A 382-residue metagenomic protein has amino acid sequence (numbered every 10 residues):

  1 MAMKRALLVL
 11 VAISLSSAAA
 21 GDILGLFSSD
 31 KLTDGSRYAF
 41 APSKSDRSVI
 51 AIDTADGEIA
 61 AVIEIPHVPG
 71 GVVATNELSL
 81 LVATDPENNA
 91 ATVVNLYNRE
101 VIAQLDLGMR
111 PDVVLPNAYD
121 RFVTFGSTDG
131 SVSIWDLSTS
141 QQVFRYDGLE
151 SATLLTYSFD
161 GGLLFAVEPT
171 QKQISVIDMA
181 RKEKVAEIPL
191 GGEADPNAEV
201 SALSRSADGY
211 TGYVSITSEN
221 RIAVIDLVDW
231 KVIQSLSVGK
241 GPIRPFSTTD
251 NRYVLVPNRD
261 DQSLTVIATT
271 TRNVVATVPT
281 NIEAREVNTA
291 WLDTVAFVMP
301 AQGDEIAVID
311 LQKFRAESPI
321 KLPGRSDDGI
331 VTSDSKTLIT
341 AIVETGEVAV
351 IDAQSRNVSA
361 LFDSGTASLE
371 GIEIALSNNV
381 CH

Functional and structural regions predicted by a protein language model:
K4-V9: Sec-dependent signal peptide recognition, specifically the positively charged N-region followed immediately by
A12, S16-H382: Predominantly soluble domains enriched in secretory-pathway, periplasmic, or organellar proteins
